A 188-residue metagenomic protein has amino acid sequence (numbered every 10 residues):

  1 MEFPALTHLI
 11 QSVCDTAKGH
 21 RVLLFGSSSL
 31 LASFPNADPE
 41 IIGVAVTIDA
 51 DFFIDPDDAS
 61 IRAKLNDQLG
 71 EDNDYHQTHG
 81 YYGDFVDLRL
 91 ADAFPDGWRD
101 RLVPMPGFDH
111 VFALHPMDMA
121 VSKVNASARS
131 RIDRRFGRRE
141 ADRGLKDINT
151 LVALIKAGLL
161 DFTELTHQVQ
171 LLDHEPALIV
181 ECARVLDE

Functional and structural regions predicted by a protein language model:
M1-E188: Compositionally biased terminal segments of proteins
